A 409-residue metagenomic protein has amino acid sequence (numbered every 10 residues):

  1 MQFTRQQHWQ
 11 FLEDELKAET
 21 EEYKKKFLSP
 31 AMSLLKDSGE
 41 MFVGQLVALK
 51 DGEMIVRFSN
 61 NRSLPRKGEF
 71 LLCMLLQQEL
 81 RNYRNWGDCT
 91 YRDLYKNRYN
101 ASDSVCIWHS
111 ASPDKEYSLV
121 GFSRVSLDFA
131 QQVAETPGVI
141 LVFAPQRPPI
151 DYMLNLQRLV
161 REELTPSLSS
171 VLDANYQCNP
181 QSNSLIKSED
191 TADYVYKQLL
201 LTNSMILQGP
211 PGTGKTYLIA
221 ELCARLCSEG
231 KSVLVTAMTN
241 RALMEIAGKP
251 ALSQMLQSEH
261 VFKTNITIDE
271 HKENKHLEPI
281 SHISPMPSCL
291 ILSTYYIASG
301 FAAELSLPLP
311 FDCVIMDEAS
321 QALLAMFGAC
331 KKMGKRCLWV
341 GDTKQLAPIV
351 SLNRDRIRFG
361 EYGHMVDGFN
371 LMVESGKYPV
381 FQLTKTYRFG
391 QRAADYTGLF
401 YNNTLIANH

Functional and structural regions predicted by a protein language model:
M1-K67, R81-R84: Charged, low-complexity interaction regions that mediate assembly/partner binding in large macromolecular machines
Q2-E15, S59-L200, L256-T264, N274: Pre-ATPase regulatory/linker segments immediately N-terminal to the P-loop/RecA-like helicase/translocase core
N82, N179-Q181, A224, S232-V314 (+1 more regions): Conserved P-loop NTPase motor core of helicases/translocases
L200-L207, K231, S288: Pre-Walker A (Motif I) flank of P-loop NTPase domains
G212: Walker A (P-loop) phosphate-binding loop of P-loop NTPases
K215: Conserved lysine of the Walker
L218, L222: Hydrophobic positions on the alpha1 helix immediately C-terminal to the Walker A/P-loop
E229, A237-R241, Y296-S299, L309-C313 (+1 more regions): Conserved helicase motor core of SF1/SF2 NTP-dependent helicases
